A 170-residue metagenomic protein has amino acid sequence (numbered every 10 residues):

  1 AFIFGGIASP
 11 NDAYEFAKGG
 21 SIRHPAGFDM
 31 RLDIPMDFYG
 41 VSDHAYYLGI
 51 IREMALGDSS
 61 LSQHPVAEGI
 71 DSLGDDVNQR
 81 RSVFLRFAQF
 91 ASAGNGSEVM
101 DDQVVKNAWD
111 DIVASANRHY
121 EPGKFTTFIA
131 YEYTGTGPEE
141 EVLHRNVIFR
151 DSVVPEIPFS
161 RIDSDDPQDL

Functional and structural regions predicted by a protein language model:
A1-L170: Extended, charged catalytic domains and RNA/DNA-binding interfaces, predominantly in divalent-metal-using enzymes
